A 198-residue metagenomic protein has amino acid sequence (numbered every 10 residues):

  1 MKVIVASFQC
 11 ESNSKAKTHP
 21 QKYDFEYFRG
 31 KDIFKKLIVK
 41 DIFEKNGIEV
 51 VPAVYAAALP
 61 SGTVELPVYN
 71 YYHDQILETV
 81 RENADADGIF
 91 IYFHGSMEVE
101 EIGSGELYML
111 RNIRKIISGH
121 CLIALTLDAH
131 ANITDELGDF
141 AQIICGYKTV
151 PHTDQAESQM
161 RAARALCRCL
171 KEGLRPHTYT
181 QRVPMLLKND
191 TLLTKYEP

Functional and structural regions predicted by a protein language model:
M1-K2, V39-I42, H73-A84: Short amphipathic alpha-helices and their capping/turn segments at secondary-structure boundaries
M1-K45: N-terminal amphipathic/basic leader segments beginning at the initiator methionine
I4, F8-E11, L66-V68, H73 (+1 more regions): Active-site histidine-anchored catalytic micro-motif
Y23-F28, V54-V64, F93-G95: Glycine-/proline-rich flexible loop or hinge segments
L37-I42, K171-P198: Accessory alpha-helical/coil subdomains and C-terminal extensions that flank or cap enzyme catalytic cores
V39-V51, I116-G119: A structural motif corresponding to the C-terminal end of an alpha-helix and its immediate exit/capping segment
G47-P60, V64-V80: Low-complexity, highly charged intrinsically disordered N-terminal segments that act as targeting/localization
A58-G62, H94-V99, P151-H152, R182-L192: Active-site-proximal beta-alpha loop/turn segments in soluble metabolic enzymes
